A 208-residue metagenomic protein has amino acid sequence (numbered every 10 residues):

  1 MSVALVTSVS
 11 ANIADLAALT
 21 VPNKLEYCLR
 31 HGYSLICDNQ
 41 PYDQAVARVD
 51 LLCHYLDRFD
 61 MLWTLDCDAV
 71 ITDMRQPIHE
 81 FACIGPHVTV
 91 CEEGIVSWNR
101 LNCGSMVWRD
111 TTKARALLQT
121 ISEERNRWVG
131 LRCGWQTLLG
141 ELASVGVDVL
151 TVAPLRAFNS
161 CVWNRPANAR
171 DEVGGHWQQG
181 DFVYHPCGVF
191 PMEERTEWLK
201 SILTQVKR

Functional and structural regions predicted by a protein language model:
M1, F59-M61, V149, G180: Short coil/turn segments at beta-strand junctions that form active-site/ligand-binding loops
M1-F59, T112, F190-P191, K207-R208: N-terminal anchoring/stem segment of glycosyltransferases
S2, G32-Y33, C67, P86 (+1 more regions): Loop/turn elements at helix/coil->beta-strand transitions in domains of secreted/extracellular proteins
L5, C28, D68, M106 (+2 more regions): A residue-level signal for conserved active-site and pocket-lining positions in enzyme catalytic cores
V6, I36, W63-L65, T89-V90 (+2 more regions): Hydrophobic/aromatic beta-strand patches that form the interior of the parallel beta-sheet core in alpha/beta enzyme
S8, E92-E93, R109, P186-V189: Structured loops at beta-to-helix junctions and adjacent beta-edge loops in soluble globular domains
P41-L118: GT-A fold catalytic core of metal-dependent nucleotide-sugar glycosyltransferases, centered on the diacidic
A45-V46, D50, T112-R208: Catalytic core and acceptor-binding pocket of nucleotide-sugar-dependent glycosyltransferases
